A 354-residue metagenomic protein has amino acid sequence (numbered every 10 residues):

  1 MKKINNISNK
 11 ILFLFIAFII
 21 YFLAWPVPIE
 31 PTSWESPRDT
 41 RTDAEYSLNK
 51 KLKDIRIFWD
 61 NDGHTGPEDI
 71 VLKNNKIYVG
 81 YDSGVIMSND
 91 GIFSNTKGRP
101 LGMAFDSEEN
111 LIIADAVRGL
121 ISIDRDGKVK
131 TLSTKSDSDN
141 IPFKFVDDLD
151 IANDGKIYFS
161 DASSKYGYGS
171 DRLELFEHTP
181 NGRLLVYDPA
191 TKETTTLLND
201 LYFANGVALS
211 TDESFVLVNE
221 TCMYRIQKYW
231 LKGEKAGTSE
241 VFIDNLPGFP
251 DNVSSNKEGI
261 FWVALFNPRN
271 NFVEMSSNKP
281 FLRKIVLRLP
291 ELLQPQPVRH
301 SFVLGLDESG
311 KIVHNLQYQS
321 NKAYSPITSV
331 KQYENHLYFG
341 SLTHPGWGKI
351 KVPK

Functional and structural regions predicted by a protein language model:
K2-K354: Sequence-structural signature of mature extracellular/luminal beta-sheet repeat domains, prominently beta-propellers
